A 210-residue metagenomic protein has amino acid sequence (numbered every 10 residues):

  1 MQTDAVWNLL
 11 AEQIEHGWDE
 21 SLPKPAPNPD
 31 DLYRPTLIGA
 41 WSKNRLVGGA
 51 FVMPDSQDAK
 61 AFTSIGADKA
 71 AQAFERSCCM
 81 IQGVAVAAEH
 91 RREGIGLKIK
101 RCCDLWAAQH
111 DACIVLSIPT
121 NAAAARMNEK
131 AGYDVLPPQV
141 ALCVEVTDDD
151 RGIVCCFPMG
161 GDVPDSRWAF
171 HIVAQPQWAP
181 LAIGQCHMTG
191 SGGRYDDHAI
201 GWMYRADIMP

Functional and structural regions predicted by a protein language model:
M1-L46, I153-V154, R167-Q175, I183: Short amphipathic alpha-helix that is part of the acyltransferase structural core
E20-S21, P27-W41, R45-G83, E145-G152 (+1 more regions): Conserved acyl-donor/pantetheine-binding loop and adjacent beta-alpha core of acyl/acetyltransferases and related
P35, H110-A112: Short, high-confidence coil segments that cap the C-terminus of an alpha-helix and link into the following beta-strand
C78-M80, C102, W106, I114-L116 (+3 more regions): Extended low-polarity, hydrophobic cluster-rich segments
V86, R92-L105, K130: Conserved acetyl-CoA-binding loop-helix of GNAT-fold acetyltransferases
L116-E129, Q139-V146: Conserved beta-strand-loop-alpha-helix junction that forms the acyl-donor binding cleft
D134-P138: Short secondary-structure junctions
A141-P210: C-terminal "cap" of GNAT-fold acetyltransferases
